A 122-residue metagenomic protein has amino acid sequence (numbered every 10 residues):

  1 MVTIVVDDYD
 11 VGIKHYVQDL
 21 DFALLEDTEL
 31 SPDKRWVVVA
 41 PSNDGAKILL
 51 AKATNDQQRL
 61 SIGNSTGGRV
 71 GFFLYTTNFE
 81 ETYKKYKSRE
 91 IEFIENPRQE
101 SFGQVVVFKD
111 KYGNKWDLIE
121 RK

Functional and structural regions predicted by a protein language model:
M1, A23-Y75, E81-K109, I119-K122: Vicinal oxygen chelate
V11-G12, E81: Short Gly/charged-rich anion-binding patches and loops
G12-V17, Y86, G113: Conserved active-site tyrosine of GNAT-family acetyltransferases
L20: Major-groove DNA-recognition helix of helix-turn-helix-type DNA-binding domains
